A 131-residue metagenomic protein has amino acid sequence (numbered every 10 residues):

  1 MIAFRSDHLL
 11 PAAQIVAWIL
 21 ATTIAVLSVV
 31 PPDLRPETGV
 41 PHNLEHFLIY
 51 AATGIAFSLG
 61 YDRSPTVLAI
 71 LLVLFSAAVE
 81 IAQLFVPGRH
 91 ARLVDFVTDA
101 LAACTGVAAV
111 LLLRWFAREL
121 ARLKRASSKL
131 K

Functional and structural regions predicted by a protein language model:
M1-F96, A100, C104-K131: Bulky hydrophobic segments
